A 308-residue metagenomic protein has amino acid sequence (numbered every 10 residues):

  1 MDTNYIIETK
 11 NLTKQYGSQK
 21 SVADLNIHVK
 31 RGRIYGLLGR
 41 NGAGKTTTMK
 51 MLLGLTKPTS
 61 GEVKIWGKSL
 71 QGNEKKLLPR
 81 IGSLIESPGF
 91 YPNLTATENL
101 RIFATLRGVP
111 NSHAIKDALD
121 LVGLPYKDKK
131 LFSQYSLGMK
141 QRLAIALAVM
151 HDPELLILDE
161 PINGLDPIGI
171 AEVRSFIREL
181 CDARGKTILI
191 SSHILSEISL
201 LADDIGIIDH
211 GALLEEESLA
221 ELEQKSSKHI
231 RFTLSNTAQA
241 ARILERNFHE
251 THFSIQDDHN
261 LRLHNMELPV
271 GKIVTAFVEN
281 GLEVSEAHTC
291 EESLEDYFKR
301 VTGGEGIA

Functional and structural regions predicted by a protein language model:
M1-Y5, G304-A308: Short, Lys/Arg-enriched, disordered terminal segments
D2, T95, G138, E223-K225 (+1 more regions): Short coil/turn motifs at beta-sheet boundaries
N4-T9, K14-I190, L195-D209, L213-E215: ABC transporter nucleotide-binding domains
T13, T97, L121, L195 (+4 more regions): Alpha-helix N-cap/helix-start and coil->helix boundary motif
L78, L100-R101, K116-L119, A171 (+5 more regions): Generic structural signal for individual residues within well-ordered alpha-helical segments across diverse proteins
T105-G108, G303-I307: Non-catalytic alpha-helical coupling and interface elements of nucleotide-dependent molecular machines and regulators
S175-H264: ABC transporter nucleotide-binding domain
K228-V301, A308: Short, charged/small-residue-rich alpha-helical element at the C-terminal edge of ABC transporter nucleotide-binding
